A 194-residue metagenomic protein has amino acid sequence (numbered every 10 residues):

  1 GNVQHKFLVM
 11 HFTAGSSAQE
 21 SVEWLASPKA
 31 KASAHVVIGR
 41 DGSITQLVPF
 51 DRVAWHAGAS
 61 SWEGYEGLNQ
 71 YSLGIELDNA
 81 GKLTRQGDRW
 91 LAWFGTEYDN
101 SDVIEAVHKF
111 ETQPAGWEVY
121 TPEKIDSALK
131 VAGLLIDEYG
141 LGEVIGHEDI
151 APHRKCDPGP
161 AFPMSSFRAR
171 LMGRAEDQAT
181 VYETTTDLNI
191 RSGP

Functional and structural regions predicted by a protein language model:
G1-G142: Active-site-adjacent loop/helix surface patches within enzyme catalytic domains that shape the substrate-binding cleft
K31, Y65-L68, D149, C156 (+1 more regions): Short, surface-exposed, charged/polar-biased interaction segments
S72-E76, A151, G159-A161: Histidine-centered divalent-metal-coordination microenvironment in nucleic-acid enzymes
L77-N79, E148, T186-L188: Short, small-residue-rich loop/turn micro-motifs
E138-R154: Acidic/histidine-rich, metal-coordinating catalytic segments
H153-D177: Short, low-complexity, polybasic intrinsically disordered segments
G173-N189: SH3-family beta-barrel domains
S192-P194: SH3/SH3-like (including bacterial SH3b) beta-barrel domains that bind proline-rich motifs or cell-wall ligands
